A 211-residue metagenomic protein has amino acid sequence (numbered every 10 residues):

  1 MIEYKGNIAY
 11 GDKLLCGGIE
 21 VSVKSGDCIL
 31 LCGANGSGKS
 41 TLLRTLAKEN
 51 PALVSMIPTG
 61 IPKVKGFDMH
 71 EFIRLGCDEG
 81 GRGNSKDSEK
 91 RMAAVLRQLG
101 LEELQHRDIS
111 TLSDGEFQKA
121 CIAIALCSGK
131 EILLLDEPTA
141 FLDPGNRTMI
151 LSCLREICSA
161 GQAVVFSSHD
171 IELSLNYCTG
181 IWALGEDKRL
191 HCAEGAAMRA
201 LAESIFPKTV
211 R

Functional and structural regions predicted by a protein language model:
D87-L104: Conserved ABC ATPase "signature" region
D108-L112: Conserved ABC ATPase signature
I122-A123: Hydrophobic anchor residue at the start of the ABC signature
L133-E137: Catalytic Walker B motif of ABC-type/P-loop ATPase nucleotide-binding domains
D143: ABC-family nucleotide-binding domains
S168-H169: H-loop/switch region of ABC-family ATPase nucleotide-binding domains
I181-E194: H-loop (His-switch) and adjacent beta-strand-loop-beta switch element of ABC-type ATPase nucleotide-binding domains
